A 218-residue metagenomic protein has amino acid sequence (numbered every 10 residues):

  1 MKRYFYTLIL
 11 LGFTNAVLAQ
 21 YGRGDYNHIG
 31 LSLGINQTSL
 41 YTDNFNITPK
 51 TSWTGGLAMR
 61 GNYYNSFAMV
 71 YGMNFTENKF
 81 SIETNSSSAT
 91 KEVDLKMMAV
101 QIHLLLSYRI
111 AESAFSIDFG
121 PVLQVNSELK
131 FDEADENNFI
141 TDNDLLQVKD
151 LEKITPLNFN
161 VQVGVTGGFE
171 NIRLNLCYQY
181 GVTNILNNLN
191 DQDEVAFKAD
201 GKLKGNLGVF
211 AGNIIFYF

Functional and structural regions predicted by a protein language model:
M1-H28, S32, I214-F218: Bacterial Sec-dependent N-terminal signal peptides
Q20-M59, Y217: Short glycine/proline- and aromatic-enriched beta-strand/turn motifs that initiate or cap beta-hairpins
G24, N62-S66, A111-S113, F169-I172: Outer-membrane beta-barrel channels and translocator barrels
D25-N27, P49-W53, K96-V100, T155-V161 (+2 more regions): Residues that define the transmembrane beta-barrel architecture of outer-membrane proteins
H28-G30, A68, L105, A114-S116 (+1 more regions): Membrane-spanning beta-strand positions in outer-membrane beta-barrel proteins
L31-I35, G55-G61, M73-F75, I102-Y108 (+4 more regions): Residues on the lipid-exposed face of transmembrane beta-strands in outer-membrane beta-barrel proteins
L40-I47, E77-M98, S127-I154, I185-K204: Flexible, solvent-exposed loop segments that connect beta-strands
N158-F218: Predominantly the C-terminal beta-signal and adjacent terminal strand-loop region of outer-membrane beta-barrel
